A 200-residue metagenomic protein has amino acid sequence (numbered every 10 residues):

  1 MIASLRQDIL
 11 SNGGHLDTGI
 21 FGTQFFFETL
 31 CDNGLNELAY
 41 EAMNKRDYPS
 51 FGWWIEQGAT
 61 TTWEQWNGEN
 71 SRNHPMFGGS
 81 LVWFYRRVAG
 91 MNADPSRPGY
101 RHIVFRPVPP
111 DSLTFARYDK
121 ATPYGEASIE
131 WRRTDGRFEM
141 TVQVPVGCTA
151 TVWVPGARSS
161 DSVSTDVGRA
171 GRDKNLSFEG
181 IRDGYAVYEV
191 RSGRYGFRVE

Functional and structural regions predicted by a protein language model:
L5-R6, M43: Inward-facing hydrophobic residues that define packing positions of alpha-helical scaffold repeats
R6-T23, N67-M76: Solvent-exposed loop and edge beta-strand segments that line ligand/cofactor-binding and catalytic clefts
F21, G34, G79: Conserved active-site and cofactor/substrate-binding residues in soluble primary-metabolism enzymes
Q24-E28, Y40-M43: Short, well-ordered alpha-helical packing segments
F25-N33, R86-M91: Well-ordered alpha-helical scaffold segments within catalytic/enzyme domains
E37-E200: Non-catalytic C-terminal accessory modules of carbohydrate-active enzymes
